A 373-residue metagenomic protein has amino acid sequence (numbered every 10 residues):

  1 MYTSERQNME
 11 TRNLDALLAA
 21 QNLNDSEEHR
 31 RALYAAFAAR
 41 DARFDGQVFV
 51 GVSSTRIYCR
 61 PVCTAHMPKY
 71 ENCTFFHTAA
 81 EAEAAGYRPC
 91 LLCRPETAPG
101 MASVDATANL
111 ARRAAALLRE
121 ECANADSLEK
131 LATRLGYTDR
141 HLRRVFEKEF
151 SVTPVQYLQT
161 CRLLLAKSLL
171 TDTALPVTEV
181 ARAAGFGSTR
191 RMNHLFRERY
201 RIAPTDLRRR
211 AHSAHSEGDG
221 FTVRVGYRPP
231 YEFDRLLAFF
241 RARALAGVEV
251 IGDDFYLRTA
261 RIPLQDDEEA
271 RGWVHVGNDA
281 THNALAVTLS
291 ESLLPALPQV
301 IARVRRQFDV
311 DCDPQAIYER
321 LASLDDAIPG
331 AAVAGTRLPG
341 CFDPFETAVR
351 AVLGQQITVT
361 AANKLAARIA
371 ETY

Functional and structural regions predicted by a protein language model:
Y2-Y373: HhH-family (HhH-GPD) DNA N-glycosylase catalytic core used in base-excision repair
